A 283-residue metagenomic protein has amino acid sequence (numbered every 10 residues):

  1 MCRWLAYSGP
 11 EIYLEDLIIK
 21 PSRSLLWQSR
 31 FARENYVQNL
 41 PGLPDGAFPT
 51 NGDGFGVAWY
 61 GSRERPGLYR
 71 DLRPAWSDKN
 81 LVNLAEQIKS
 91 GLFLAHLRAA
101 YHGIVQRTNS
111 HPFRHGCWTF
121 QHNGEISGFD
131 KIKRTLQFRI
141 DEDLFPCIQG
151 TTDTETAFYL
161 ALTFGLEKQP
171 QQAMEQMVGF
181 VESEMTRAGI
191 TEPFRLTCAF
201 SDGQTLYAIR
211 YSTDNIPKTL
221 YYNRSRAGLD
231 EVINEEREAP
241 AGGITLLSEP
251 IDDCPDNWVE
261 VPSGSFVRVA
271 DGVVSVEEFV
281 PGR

Functional and structural regions predicted by a protein language model:
M1-T119, I126-R283: Conserved short alpha-helical segments that host acidic/polar catalytic motifs at enzyme active sites
